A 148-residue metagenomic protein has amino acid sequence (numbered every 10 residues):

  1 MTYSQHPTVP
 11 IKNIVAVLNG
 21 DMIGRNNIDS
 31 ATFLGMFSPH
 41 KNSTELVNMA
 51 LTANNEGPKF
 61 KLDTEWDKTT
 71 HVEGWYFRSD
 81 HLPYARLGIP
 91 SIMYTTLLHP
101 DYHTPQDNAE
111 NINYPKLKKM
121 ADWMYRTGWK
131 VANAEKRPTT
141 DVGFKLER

Functional and structural regions predicted by a protein language model:
M1-M93: Metal-dependent peptidase/peptidase-like ectodomains
T95-R148: His/Asp/Glu-rich mid-to-C-terminal helical/loop segments that flank catalytic regions of hydrolases
